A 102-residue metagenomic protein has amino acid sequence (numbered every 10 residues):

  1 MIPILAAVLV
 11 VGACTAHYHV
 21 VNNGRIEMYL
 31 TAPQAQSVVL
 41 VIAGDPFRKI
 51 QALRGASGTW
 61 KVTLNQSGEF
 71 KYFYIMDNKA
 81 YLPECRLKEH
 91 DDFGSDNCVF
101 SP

Functional and structural regions predicted by a protein language model:
M1-P3: Bacterial N-terminal signal peptides that target proteins for export
A13-C14: N-terminal Sec signal peptide cleavage junction
H19-E69, D77-P102: Aromatic-rich carbohydrate-binding modules that target alpha-glucans
